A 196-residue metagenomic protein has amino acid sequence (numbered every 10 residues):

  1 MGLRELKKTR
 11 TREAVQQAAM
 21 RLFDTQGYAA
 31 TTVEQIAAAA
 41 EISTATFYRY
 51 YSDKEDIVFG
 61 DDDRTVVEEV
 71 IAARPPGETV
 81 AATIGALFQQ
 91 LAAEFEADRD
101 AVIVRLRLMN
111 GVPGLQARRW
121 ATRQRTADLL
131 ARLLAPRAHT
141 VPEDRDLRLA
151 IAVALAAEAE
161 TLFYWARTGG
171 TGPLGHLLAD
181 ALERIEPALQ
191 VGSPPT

Functional and structural regions predicted by a protein language model:
M1-Q26, A30-A45, V66-E69: Basic, helix-initiating cap at the start of DNA-binding domains
V15, D53-V58: Short amphipathic alpha-helical segment with a characteristic S/N-K-E followed by hydrophobic residues
D24, Y48-S52, G60: Base-recognition residues in the alpha-helical recognition helix of bacterial helix-turn-helix
A38, S52-D53: Residue-level detection of the helix-turn-helix DNA-binding "recognition helix"
E68-R105: Hydrophobic alpha-helical connector segments
V80-A81, A92, G175-G192: Flexible extramembrane loops and terminal tails that flank transmembrane helices in small membrane-associated subunits
P113-H139, R148-A152, E160: Amphipathic alpha-helical packing segments from all-alpha helical-bundle domains
R137-E183: Hydrophobic/aromatic-rich alpha-helical bundle segments in the mid-to-C-terminal region
